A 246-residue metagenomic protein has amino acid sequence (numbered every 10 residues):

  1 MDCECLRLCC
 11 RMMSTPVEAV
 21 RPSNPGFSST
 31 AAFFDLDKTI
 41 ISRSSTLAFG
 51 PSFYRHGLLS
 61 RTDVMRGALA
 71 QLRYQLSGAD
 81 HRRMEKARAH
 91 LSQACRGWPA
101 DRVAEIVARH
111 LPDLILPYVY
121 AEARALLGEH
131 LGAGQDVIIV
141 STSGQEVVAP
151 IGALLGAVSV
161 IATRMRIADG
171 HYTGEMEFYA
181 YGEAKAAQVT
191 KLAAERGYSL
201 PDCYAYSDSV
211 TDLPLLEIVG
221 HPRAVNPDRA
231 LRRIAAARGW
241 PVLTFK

Functional and structural regions predicted by a protein language model:
C9, M13-P22, F27-S29, E105 (+1 more regions): C-terminal cap/substrate-recognition subdomain and adjoining C-terminal extension of metal-dependent phosphatase-like
A19-D80: Active-site neighborhood of HAD-like aspartate-dependent phosphohydrolases
S44, W98, A184: Conserved active-site and cofactor/substrate-binding residues in soluble primary-metabolism enzymes
L76-A87, L155: Small-residue-rich anion-binding loops in enzyme active sites
E85-A121: Metal-dependent phosphoesterase signature
